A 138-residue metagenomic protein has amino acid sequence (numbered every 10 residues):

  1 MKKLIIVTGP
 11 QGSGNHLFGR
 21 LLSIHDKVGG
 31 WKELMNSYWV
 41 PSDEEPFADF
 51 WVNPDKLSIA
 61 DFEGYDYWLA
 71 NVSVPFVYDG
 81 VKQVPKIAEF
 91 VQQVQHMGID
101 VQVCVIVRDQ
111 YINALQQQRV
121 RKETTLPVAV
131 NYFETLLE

Functional and structural regions predicted by a protein language model:
M1-S73: PAPS-dependent sulfotransferase catalytic core
S73-E138: PAPS-dependent sulfotransferase catalytic domain
